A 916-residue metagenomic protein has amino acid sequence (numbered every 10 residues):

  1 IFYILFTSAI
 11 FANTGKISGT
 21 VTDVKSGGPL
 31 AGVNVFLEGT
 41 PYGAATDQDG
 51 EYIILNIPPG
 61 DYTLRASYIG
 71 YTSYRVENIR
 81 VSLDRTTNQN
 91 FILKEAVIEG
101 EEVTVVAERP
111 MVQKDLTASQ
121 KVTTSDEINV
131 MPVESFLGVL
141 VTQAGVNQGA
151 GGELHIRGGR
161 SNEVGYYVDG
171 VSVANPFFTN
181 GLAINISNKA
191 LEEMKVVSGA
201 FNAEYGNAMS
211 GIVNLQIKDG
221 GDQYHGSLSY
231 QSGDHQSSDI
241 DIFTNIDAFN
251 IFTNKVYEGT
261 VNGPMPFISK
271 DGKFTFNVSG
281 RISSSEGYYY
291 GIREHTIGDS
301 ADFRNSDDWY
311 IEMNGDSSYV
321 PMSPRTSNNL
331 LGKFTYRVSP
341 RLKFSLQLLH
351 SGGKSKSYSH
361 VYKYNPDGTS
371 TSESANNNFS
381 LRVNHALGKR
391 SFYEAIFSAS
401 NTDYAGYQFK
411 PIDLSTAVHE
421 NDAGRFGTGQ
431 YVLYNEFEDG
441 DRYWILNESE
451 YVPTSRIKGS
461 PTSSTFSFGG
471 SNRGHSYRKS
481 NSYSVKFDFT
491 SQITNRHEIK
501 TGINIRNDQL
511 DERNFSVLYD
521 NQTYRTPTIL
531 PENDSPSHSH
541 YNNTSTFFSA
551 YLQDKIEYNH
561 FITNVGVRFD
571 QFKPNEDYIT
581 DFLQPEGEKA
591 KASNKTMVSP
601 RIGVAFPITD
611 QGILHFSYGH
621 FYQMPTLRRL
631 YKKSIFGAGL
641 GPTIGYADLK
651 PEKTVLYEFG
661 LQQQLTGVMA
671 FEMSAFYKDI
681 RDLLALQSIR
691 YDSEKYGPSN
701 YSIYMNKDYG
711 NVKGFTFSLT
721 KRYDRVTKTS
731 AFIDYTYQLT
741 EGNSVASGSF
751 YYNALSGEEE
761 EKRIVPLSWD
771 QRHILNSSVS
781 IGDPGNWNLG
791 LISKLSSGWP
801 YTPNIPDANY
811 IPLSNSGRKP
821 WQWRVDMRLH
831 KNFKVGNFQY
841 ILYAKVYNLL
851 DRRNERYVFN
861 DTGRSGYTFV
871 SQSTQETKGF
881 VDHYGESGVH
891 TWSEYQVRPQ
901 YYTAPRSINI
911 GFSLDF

Functional and structural regions predicted by a protein language model:
F11-V106, M111-Q113: Periplasm-facing N-terminal accessory domains of Gram-negative outer-membrane beta-barrel systems
T72, E77-N88, E101-A203, N207-I212 (+3 more regions): Periplasmic N-terminal accessory/gating domains of Gram-negative outer-membrane beta-barrel systems
E193-F201, I212-I217, G221-P266, G280-I282 (+1 more regions): Short strand-turn segments of transmembrane beta-barrel domains in outer membranes, especially the first one or two
I251-K354, S374-Y393, P600: Transmembrane beta-barrel wall of Gram-negative outer-membrane proteins
S317-P321, T465-S476, N481-S484, Q492 (+2 more regions): Signature of Gram-negative outer-membrane beta-barrel scaffolds
E394, S398, P607, I613-H615 (+5 more regions): Membrane-embedded beta-barrel scaffold of Gram-negative outer-membrane proteins
F572, F676-D679, Y691, Y696-P803: Gram-negative outer-membrane beta-barrel transporters
N786, G790, K794-D807, K831-F916: C-terminal beta-signal and adjacent terminal beta-strands/loops of Gram-negative outer-membrane beta-barrel proteins
